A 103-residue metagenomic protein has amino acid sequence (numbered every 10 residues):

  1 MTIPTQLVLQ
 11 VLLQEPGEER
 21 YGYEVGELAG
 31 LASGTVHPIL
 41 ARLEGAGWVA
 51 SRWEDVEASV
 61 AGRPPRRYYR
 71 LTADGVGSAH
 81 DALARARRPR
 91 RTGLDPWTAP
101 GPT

Functional and structural regions predicted by a protein language model:
M1-H37: N-terminal helix-turn-helix DNA-binding core of bacterial DNA-binding proteins
Q10, D74-T103: Amphipathic alpha-helical dimerization/coiled-coil segments that flank or bridge DNA-binding/regulatory modules
E15-E18, G45-V49, D74-G77: Short, charged/polar surface micro-motifs in flexible loops or helix N-caps
L28, Y68-R70: Short aromatic/hydrophobic contact patches that present stacked aromatics for nucleic-acid/ligand binding
L40-E44: Short, hydrophobic-biased segments on the C-terminal half of alpha helices that form "recognition helices"
A46-G62, R70: Beta-hairpin "wing" of winged helix-turn-helix
P65: Exposed loop/turn and edge beta-strand positions of beta-sandwich/beta-sheet ligand-binding modules
